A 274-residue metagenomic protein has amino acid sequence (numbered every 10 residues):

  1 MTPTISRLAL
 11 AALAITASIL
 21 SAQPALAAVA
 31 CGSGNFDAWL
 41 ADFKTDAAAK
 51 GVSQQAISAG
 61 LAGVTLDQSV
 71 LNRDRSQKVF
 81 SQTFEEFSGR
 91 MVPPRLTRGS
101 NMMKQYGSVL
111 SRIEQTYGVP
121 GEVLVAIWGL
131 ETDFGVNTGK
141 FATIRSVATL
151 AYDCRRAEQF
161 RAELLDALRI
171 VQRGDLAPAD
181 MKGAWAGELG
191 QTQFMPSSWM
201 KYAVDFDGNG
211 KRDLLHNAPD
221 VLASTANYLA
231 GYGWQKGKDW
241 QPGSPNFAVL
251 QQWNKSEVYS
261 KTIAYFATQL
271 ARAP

Functional and structural regions predicted by a protein language model:
M1-A11: Bacterial N-terminal signal peptides that target proteins for export
A9-S21: Bacterial N-terminal signal peptides
S21-A27: Sec/Tat signal peptide C-region and signal peptidase I cleavage site
A27-G34: Cleaved targeting-peptide boundary
A30, D42-F43, L124: Charged/polar interaction segments and conserved charged motifs
N35-G60: N-terminal targeting signals for Sec/Tat export/insertion, comprising classic cleavable signal peptides
V52-P274: Catalytic glycan-binding domains that act on GlcNAc-containing polysaccharides
